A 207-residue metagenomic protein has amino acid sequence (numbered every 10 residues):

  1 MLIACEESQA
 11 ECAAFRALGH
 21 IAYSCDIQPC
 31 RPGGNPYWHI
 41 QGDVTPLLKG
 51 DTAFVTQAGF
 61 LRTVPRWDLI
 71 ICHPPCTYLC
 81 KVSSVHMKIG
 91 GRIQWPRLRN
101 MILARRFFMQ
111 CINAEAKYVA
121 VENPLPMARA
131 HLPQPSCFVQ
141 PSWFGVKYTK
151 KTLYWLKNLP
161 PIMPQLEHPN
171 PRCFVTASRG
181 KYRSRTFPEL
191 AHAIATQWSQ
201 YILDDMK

Functional and structural regions predicted by a protein language model:
M1-K207: Conserved active-site and SAM-binding loop architecture of S-adenosyl-L-methionine-dependent nucleic-acid
